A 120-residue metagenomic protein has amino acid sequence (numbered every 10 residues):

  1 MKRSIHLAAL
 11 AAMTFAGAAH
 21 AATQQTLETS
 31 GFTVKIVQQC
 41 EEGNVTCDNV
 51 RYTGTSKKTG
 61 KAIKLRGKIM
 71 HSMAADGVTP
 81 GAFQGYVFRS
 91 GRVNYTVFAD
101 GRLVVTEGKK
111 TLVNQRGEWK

Functional and structural regions predicted by a protein language model:
M1, M13, M70-M73: Detector for methionine-enriched segments
M1-A8: Bacterial N-terminal signal peptides that target proteins for export
A8-T14: Bacterial N-terminal signal peptides
A16-A18: N-terminal signal peptide c-region/cleavage motif recognized by signal peptidases
A21-K120: Cysteine-centric segments in proteins
